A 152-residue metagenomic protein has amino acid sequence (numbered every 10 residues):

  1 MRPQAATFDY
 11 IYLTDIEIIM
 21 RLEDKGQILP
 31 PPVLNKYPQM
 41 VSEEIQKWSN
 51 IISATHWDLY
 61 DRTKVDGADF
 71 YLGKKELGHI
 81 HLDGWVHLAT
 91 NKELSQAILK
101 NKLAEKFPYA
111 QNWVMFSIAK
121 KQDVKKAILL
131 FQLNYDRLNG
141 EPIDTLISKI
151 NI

Functional and structural regions predicted by a protein language model:
R2-I152: Charge-dense, helix-prone N-terminal extensions
